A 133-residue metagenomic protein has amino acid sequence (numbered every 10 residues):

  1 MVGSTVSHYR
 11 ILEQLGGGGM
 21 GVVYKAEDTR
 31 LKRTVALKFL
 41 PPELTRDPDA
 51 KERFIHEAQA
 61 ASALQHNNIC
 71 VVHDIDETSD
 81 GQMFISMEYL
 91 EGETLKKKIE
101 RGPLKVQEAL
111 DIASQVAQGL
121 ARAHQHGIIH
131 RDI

Functional and structural regions predicted by a protein language model:
M1-I133: Conserved ATP-binding/catalytic core of the eukaryotic-like protein kinase fold, especially serine/threonine kinases
